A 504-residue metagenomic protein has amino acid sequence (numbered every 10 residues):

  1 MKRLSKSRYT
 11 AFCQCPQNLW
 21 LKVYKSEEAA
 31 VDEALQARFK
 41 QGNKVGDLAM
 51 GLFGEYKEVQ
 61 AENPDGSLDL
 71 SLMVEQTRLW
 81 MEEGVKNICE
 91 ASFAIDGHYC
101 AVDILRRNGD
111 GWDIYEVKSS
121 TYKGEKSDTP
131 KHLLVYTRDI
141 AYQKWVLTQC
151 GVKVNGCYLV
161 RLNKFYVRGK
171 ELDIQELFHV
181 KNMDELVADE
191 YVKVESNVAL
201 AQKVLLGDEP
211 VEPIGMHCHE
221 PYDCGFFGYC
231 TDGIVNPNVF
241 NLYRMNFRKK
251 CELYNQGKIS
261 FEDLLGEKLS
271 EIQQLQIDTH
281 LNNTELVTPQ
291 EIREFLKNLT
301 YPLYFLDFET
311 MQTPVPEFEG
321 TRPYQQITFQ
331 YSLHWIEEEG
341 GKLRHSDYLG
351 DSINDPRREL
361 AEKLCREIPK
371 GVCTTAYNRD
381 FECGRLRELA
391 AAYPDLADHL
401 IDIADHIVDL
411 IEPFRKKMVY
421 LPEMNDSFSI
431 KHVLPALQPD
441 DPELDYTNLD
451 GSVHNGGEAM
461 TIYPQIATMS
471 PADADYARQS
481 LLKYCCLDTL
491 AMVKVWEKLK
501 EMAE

Functional and structural regions predicted by a protein language model:
M1-G111, F247-E285: Metal-dependent nuclease catalytic cores that hydrolyze phosphodiester bonds in DNA/RNA, characterized by
K2, R8, F12, A37-F39 (+2 more regions): Cys/His-rich finger/ribbon microdomains and the adjacent scaffold used for macromolecule binding/structural
E27-A29, T129-P130, L172-L177, E319-Q326 (+1 more regions): Short secondary-structure boundary/capping segments
E28, Y122-G124, Y166-V167, F261 (+7 more regions): Flexible loop/turn segments at secondary-structure boundaries
M81, F93, I114, E291-K370: Conserved RNase H-like, two-metal-ion catalytic cores of nucleic-acid enzymes
V85-I95, Y99-D103, I114-V117, Y136-V198 (+1 more regions): Conserved DEDDh/DEDDy metal-dependent 3′-5′ exonuclease domain
V117-P130: Short beta-strand-loop-alpha-helix junction that forms the active-site gateway of nucleic-acid-processing nucleases
L162-N236, Q256, V433-E504: Acidic, Mg2+-coordinating catalytic module of metal-dependent nucleases/exonucleases that use a two-metal-ion mechanism
